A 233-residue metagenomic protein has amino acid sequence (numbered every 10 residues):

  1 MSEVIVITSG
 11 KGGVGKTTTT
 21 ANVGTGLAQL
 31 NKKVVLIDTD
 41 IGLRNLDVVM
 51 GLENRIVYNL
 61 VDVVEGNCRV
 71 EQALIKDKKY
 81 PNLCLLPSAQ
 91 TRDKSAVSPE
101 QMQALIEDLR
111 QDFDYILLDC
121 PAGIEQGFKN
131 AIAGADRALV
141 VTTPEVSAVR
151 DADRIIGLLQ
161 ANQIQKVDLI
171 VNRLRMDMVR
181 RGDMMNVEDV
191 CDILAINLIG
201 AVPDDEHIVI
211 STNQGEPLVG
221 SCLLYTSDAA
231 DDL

Functional and structural regions predicted by a protein language model:
E3-T39, L109: Walker A/P-loop phosphate-binding motif and the immediately C-terminal alpha-helix
S9, D38, P87-Q90, C120 (+1 more regions): Flexible glycine-/small-residue-rich
G12, L46, V63, L86 (+3 more regions): Residue-level signature of catalytic and energy-coupling elements of molecular machines, predominantly ATP/GTP-dependent
T39-Q111, V209-E216: P-loop/Walker-type NTP enzyme "switch/lid" segment
I41-L43, A122, R175, D231: Short, glycine/acidic-enriched loop or turn micro-motifs at the edges of active sites
A104, D108-Q111, Y115-D204, I210: Conserved catalytic-core segment of NTP-binding enzymes
G215-L223: C-terminal boundary of histidine-terminating zinc-finger modules
Y225-L233: Single conserved hydrophobic/aromatic residue that forms the stacking wall/gate of nucleotide- or nucleobase-binding
